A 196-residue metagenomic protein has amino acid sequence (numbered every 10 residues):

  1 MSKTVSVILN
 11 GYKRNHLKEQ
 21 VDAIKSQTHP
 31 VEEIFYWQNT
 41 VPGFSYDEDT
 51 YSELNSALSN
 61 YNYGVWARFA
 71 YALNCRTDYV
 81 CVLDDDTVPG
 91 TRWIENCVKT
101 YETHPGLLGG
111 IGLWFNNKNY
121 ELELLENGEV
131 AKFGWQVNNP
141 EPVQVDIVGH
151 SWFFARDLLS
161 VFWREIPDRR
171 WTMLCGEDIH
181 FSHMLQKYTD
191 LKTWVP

Functional and structural regions predicted by a protein language model:
M1-A23: N-proximal low-complexity "stem/linker" segments adjacent to membrane-targeting elements
D22-V31: Short, acidic, metal-binding catalytic loop of nucleotide-sugar glycosyltransferases
N39, L83-D85: Active-site acidic Asp-centered loop
N39-C75: Active-site-proximal specificity loops/subdomain of glycosyltransferases
A72, V88-R169: Conserved catalytic core of nucleotide-sugar-dependent glycosyltransferases
V80: Short aromatic/hydrophobic "clamp" motif used to bind/position activated sugar donors
L174-H180: Acidic donor-binding loop at a coil-to-helix junction in glycosyltransferase catalytic cores that engages
S182-P196: Catalytic donor-sugar/metal-binding loop of nucleotide-sugar-dependent glycosyltransferases
